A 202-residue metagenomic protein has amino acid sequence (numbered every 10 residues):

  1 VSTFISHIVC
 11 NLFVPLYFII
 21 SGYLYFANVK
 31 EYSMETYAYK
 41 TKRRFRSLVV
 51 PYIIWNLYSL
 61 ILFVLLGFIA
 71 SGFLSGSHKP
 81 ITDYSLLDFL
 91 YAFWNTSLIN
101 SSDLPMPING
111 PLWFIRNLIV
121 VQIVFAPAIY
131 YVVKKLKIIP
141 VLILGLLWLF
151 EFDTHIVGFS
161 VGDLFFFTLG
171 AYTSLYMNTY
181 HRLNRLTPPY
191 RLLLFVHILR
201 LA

Functional and structural regions predicted by a protein language model:
V1-K30, L48-N56: Functionally critical transmembrane alpha-helices in membrane proteins and complexes, commonly lining
S2-P15, S102-N117, F150-L169, R200-A202: Interfacial loop-to-helix transition and helix-capping segments at the boundaries of transmembrane helices
S21-Y25, V29, V120, V124-A128 (+1 more regions): Transmembrane alpha-helical segments
K30-Y39, A128-I138, L175-P189: Membrane-interface helix-boundary motifs at transmembrane edges
F45-L57, I61, I115-P127, F165-L169 (+1 more regions): Hydrophobic, lipid-facing residues on alpha-helical transmembrane segments of integral membrane proteins
L48, Y52-N117: Membrane-interface helix-loop-helix regions
I129, K137-M177: Loop-centered beta-sheet repeat module
F165-T168, L175-A202: Alpha-helical transmembrane segments and terminal signal-anchor/GPI-anchor hydrophobic tails, characterized by long
